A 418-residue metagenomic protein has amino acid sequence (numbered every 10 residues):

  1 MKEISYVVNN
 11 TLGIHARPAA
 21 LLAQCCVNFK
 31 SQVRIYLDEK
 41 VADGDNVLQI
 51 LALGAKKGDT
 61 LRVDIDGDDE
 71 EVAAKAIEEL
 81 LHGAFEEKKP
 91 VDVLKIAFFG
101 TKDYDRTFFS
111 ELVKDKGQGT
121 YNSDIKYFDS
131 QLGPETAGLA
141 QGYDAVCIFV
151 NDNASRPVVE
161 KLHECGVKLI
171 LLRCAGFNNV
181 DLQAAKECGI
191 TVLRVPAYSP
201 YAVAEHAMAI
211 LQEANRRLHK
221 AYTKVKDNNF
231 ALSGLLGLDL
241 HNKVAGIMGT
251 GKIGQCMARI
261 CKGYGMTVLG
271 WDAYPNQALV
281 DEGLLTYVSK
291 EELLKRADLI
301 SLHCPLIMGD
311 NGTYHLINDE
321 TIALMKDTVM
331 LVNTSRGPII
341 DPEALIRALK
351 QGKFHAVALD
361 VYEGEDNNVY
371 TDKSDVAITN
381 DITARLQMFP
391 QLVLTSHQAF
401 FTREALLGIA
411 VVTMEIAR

Functional and structural regions predicted by a protein language model:
M1-N10: Short amphipathic
L12-Q32, K40-K57, E70-K75, H163: Amphipathic alpha-helical interaction surfaces in cytosolic regulatory modules
K56, T60-K88: C-terminal structural segments of small proteins and small subunits
D92-V192, N318: An N-terminal-biased, well-structured beta-alpha scaffold segment characteristic of Rossmann-like dinucleotide-binding
V150-N151, D298, C304-M308, S335-R336 (+1 more regions): Short glycine-/small-residue-rich Rossmann-like dinucleotide-binding loops
C188-V244, C256-R259, G263: Phosphate-binding beta-alpha-beta segment of Rossmann-like dinucleotide-binding domains, i.e., the NAD(P)
S233-D327: Rossmann-like dinucleotide/phosphate-binding beta-alpha-beta segment
T328, T334-R418: Rossmann-like dinucleotide-binding domain for NAD(H)/NADP(H)
